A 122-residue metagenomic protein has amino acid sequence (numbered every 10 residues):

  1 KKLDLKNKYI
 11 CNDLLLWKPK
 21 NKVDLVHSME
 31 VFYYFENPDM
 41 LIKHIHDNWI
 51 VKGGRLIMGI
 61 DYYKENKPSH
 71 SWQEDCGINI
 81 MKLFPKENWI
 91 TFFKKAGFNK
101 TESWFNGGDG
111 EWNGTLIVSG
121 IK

Functional and structural regions predicted by a protein language model:
L3-L16: Conserved SAM-binding strand-loop segment of SAM-dependent methyltransferases
K6, V23-D24: Local beta-strand N-terminus motif with an aromatic residue
H27: A conserved beta-strand element that flanks and buttresses the S-adenosyl-L-methionine
E30-V31: Short catalytic micro-motifs in class I SAM-dependent methyltransferases
D39-R55: A short glycine-rich, Lys/Arg-flanked "PGG" loop and its adjoining helix->strand segment in the class I
I60-I80: Short, glycine-/aromatic-enriched active-site segment of Class I SAM-dependent methyltransferases
I80-G97: Short alpha-helix
A96-F98, E102-K122: Core SAM-dependent methyltransferase catalytic element
